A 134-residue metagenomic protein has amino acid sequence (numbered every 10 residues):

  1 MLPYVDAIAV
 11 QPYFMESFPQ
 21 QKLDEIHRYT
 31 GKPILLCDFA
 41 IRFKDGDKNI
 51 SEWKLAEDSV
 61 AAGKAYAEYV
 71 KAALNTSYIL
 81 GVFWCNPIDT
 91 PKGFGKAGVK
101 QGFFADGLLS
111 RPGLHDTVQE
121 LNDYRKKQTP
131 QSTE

Functional and structural regions predicted by a protein language model:
M1-K71: Extracellular glycoside hydrolase catalytic/binding regions
Y4, C85-E134: Aromatic-rich peripheral "rim/lid" segments of glycoside hydrolase catalytic domains that contact and position glycan
A9, L80-G81, L109: Glycine-centered small-residue hotspots that permit tight backbone geometry or close packing
P12-F14, A65, F83-P87, K92: Broad hydrophobic/π-residue packing in well-ordered secondary structure
L35-C37, L80-N86: Conserved active-site loop/cleft motifs that coordinate metal ions or position small ligands
